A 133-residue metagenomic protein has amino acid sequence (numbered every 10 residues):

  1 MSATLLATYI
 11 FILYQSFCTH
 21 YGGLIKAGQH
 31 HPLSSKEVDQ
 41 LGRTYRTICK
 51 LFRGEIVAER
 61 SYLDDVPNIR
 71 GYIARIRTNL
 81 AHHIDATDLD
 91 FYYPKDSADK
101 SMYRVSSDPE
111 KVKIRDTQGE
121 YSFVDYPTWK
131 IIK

Functional and structural regions predicted by a protein language model:
M1-K133: Intrinsically disordered, low-complexity protein-interaction/activation regions
